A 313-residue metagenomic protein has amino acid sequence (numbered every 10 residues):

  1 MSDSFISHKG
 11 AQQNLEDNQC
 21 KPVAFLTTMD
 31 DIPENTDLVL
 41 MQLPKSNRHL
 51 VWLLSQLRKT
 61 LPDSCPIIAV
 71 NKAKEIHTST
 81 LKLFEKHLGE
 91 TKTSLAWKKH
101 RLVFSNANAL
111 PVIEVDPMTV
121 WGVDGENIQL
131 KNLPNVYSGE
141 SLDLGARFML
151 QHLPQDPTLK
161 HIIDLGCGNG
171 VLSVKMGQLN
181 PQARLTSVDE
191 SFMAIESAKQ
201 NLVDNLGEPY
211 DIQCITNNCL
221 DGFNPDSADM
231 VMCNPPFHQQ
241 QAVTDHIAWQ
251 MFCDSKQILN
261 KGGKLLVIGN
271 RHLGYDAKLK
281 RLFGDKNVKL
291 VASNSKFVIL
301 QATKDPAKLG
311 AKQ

Functional and structural regions predicted by a protein language model:
M1-E75, T80: Class I Rossmann-like S-adenosyl-L-methionine
M1-P22, L144-C233: Conserved SAM/SAH cofactor-binding pocket of Class I
I32-P33, P225, F252: A short, aliphatic-rich alpha-helical micro-motif
L38-R48, L165-N169, A228-Q241: Conserved proline-anchored active-site loop of SAM-dependent methyltransferases that bridges a beta-strand
N47-V123: N-terminal auxiliary segments of SAM/dcSAM-dependent transferases
P62-C65, Q182-A183, G263: A short helix->loop->beta-strand "cap" motif at the edges of active sites that frequently abuts
I68-L88, L95-A96, A242-D305: Conserved Class I SAM-dependent methyltransferase catalytic core
K98-L159: SAM-dependent Rossmann-like transferase core, predominantly class I methyltransferases with a strong bias toward
